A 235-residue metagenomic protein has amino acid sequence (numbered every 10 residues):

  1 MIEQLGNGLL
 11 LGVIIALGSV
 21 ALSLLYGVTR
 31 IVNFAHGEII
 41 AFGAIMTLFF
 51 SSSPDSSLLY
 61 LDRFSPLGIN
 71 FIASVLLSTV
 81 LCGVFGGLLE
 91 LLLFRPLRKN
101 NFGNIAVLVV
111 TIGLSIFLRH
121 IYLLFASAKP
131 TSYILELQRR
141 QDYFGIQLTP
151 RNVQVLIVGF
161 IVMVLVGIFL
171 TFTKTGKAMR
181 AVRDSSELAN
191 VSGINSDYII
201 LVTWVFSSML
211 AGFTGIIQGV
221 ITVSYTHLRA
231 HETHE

Functional and structural regions predicted by a protein language model:
I2-F50, L88, L92-F102, A106: Single transmembrane alpha-helix segments in multi-pass membrane proteins
G6, D62-I72, F144-Q154: Interfacial loop-to-helix junctions that mark the boundaries of transmembrane helices in multi-pass membrane
I15, S19, I39, G43 (+9 more regions): Alpha-helical transmembrane segments in multi-pass membrane proteins
G27-A35, F71, V80-K129, F172-K174 (+1 more regions): Short loop segments and helix-boundary regions at transmembrane helix junctions of multi-pass inner-membrane proteins
V28-T29, A35-L88: Membrane-embedded helix boundary and interhelical linker motif in transport proteins
S56-S57, A128-R139: Peri-membrane helix termini and adjoining interfacial loops of integral membrane proteins
Q147-Y225: Helix-loop-helix "hairpin" substructures at the membrane interface of multi-pass membrane proteins
T226-T233: Conserved small/polar residues in nucleotide/adenosyl-binding loops
